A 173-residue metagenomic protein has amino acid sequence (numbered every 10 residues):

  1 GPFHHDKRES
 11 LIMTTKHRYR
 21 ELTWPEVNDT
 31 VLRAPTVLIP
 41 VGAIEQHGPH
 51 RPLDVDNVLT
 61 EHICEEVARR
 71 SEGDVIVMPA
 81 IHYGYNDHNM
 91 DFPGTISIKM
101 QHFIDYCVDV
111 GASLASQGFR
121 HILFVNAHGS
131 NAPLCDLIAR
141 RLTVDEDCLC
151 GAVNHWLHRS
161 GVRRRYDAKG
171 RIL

Functional and structural regions predicted by a protein language model:
G1-I12: Short, Lys/Arg-enriched N-terminal segments with co-localized hydrophobic residues within the first ~10-30 amino acids
I12-R51: Active-site and ligand/interface coordination hotspots across diverse enzymes and nucleic-acid-associated assemblies
K16, R20-L22, Y83-L173: Active-site histidine-anchored catalytic micro-motif
P35-V37, D74-I76, L123, L149-G151: Structural motif
I39-H47, P79-H88: Short, conserved active-site loops that position catalytic residues or coordinate cofactors/metal ions across diverse
H50-V58, D91-P93: Glycine-rich loop at the start of a catalytic domain that most often binds anionic cofactors/ligands
D56-A68: Short catalytic helix/loop segments, enriched in acidic residues and glycine and frequently bearing histidine
V67-I81: Active-site machinery of serine-nucleophile hydrolases
